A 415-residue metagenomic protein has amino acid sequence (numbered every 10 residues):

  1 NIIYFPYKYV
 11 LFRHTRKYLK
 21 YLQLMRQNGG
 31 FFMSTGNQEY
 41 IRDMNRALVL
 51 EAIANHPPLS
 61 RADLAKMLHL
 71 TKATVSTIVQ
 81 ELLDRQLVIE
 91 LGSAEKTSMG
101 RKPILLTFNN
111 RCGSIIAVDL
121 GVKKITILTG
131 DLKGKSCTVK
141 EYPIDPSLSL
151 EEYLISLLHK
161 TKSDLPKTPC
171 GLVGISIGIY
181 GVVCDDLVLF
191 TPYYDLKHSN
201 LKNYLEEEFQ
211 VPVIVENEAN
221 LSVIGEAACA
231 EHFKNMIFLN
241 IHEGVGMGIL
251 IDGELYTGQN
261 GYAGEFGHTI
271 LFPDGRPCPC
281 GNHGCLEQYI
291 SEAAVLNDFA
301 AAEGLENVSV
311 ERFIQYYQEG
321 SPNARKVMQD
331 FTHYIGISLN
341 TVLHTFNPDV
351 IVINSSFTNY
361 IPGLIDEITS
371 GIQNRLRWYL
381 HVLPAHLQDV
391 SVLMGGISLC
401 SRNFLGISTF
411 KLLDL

Functional and structural regions predicted by a protein language model:
I3-G171, A230, D274, L286-L415: ATP-binding/phosphotransfer module of carbohydrate and carboxylate kinases, centering on a glycine-rich
V118, G171-S176, V182-L286, A293 (+1 more regions): Phosphate-binding/catalytic loop of phosphoryl-transfer enzymes
